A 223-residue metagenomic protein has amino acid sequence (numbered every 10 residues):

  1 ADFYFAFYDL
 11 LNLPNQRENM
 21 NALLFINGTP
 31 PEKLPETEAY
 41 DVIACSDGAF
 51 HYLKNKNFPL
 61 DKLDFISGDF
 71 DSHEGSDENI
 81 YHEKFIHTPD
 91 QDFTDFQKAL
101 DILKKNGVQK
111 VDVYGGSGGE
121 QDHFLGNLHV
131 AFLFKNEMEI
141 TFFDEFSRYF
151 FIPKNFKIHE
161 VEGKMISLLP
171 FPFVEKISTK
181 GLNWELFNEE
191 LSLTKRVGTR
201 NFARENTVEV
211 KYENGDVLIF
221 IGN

Functional and structural regions predicted by a protein language model:
A1-N19: N-terminal amphipathic/basic-hydrophobic helices that include classical n-h-c signal peptides and signal-anchor
N19-D77: N-terminal beta-strand-loop-alpha-helix module at the start of alpha/beta ligand-binding or catalytic domains
F25-T29, G116-S117, I221-G222: Structural motif
Y40-D41, L63, Y81-H82, V108 (+1 more regions): Short, well-ordered alpha-helix to beta-strand connector turns
Y52, F93-F96, E120-L125: Short glycine/serine/threonine-rich phosphate/pyrophosphate-binding segments that cradle anionic phosphate groups
E83-G107: Short phosphate-binding loop-to-helix
D112-K154: Anionic-ligand-binding alpha/beta catalytic cores of soluble enzymes and soluble regulatory domains that recognize
I152-N223: Long, charged alpha-helical interface segments
